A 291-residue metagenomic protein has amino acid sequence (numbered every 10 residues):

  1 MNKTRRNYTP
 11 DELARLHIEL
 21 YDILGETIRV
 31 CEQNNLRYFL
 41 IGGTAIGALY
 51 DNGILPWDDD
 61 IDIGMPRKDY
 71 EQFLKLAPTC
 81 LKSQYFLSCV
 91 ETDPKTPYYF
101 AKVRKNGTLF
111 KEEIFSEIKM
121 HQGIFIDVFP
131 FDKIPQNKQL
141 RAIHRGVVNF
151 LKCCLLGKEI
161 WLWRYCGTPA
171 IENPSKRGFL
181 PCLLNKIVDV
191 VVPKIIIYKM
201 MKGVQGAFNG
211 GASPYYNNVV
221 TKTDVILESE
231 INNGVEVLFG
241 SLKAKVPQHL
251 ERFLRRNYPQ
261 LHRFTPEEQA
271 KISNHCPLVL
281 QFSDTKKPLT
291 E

Functional and structural regions predicted by a protein language model:
N2, Y8-N34, A77-Q136, C154-E291: Conserved catalytic core of two-metal-ion nucleotidyltransferases
I28-I61, M65, Y70-E71, S229 (+2 more regions): Active-site nucleotide-donor binding segment shared across nucleotidyl transfer reactions
F73-K75: Conserved SAM-binding loop
K138-H144: A short secondary-structure junction signal
G146-L151: Membrane-anchoring alpha-helices and their flanking helix-loop junctions
